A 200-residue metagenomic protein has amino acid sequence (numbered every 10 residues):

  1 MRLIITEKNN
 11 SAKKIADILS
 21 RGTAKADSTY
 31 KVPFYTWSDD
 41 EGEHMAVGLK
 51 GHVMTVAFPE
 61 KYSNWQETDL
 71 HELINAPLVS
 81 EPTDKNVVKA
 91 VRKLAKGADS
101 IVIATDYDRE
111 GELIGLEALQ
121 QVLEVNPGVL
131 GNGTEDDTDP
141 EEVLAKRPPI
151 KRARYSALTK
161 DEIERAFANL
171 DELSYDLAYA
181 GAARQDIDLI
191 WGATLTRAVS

Functional and structural regions predicted by a protein language model:
M1-V199: Intrinsically disordered, low-complexity regulatory segments
